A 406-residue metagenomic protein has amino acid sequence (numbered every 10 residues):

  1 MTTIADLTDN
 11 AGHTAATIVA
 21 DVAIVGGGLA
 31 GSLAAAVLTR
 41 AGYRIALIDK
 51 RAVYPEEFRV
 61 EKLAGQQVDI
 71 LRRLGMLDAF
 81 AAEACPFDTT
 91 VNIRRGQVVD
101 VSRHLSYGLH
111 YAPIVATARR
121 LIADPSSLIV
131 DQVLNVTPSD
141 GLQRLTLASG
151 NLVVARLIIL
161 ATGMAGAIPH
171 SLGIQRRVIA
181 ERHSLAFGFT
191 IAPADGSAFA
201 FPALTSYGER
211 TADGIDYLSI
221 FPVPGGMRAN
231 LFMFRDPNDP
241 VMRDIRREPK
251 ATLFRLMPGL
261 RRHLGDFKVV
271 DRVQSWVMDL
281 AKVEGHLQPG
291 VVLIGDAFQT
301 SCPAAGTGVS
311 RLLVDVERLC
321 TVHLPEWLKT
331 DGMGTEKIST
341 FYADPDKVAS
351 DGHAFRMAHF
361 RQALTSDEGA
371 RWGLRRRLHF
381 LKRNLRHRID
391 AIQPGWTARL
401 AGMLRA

Functional and structural regions predicted by a protein language model:
T2-V19: A short, basic/flexible loop-to-alpha-helix module at the beginning of a structural domain
T14-A30: Beta1/beta-strand and adjacent pyrophosphate-binding region of the FAD-binding site in flavoprotein oxidoreductases
T17-V19, D69, R73, F80 (+3 more regions): Conserved N-terminal helical subregion
T39-R59: Glycine-rich FAD pyrophosphate-binding loop
A52-R72: Conserved N-terminal glycine-rich FAD pyrophosphate-binding loop of Rossmann-like flavoproteins
T162-L260: Conserved FAD-binding catalytic core of PHBH/FMO-like flavoproteins
P237-L328, M333-G334: FAD/FMN-dependent oxidoreductases across multiple families
T321-A406: C-terminal helical "tail/cap" subdomain of flavin- and related membrane-associated enzymes
